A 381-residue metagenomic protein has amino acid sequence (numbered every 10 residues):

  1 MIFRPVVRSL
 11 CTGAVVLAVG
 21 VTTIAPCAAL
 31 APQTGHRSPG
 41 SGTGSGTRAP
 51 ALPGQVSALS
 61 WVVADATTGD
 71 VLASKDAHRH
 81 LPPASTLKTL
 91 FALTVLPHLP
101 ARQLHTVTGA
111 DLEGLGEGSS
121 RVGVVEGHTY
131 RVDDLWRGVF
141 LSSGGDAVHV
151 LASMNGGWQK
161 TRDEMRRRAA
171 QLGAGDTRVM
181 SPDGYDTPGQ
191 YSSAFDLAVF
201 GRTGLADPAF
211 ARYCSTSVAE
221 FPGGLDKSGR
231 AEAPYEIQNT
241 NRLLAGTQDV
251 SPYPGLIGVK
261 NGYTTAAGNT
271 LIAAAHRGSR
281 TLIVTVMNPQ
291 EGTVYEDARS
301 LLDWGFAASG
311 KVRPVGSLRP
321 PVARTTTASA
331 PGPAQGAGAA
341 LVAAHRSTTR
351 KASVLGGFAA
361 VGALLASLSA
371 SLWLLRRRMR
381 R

Functional and structural regions predicted by a protein language model:
M1, V6-L10, A330-R381: C-terminal single-pass membrane-anchor helix
I2-R8, G20-F195, V199-G204, P208: Active-site-adjacent loops and short helices of periplasmic peptidoglycan-processing enzymes
I2-V7, L30-G40, G44-V56, K160-G338: Penicillin-recognizing serine hydrolase domain
C11-V15, V19: Basic chromatin DNA-binding modules
A18-C27, L365-W373: Hydrophobic alpha-helical membrane-insertion segments, chiefly the h-region of N-terminal signal peptides
P100, T108, E117, G201 (+5 more regions): Alpha-helix initiation/capping motif
